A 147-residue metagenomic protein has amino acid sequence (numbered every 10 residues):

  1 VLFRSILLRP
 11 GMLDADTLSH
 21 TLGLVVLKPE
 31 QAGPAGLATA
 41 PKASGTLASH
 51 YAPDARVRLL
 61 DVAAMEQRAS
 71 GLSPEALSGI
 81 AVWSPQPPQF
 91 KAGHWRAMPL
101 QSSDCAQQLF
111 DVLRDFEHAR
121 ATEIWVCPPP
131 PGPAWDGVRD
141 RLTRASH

Functional and structural regions predicted by a protein language model:
L7: Conserved catalytic micro-motifs used in adenylation/nucleotidyl-transfer and phosphoryl/amide- and methyl-transfer
P10-M12: Active-site glycine/GP-rich loop and adjacent strand/helix microenvironment that borders small-molecule binding pockets
L18-A35: C-terminal, non-catalytic macromolecule-binding modules
A38-H147: A C-terminal functional module that forms or caps the active site or interfaces directly with catalytic machinery
